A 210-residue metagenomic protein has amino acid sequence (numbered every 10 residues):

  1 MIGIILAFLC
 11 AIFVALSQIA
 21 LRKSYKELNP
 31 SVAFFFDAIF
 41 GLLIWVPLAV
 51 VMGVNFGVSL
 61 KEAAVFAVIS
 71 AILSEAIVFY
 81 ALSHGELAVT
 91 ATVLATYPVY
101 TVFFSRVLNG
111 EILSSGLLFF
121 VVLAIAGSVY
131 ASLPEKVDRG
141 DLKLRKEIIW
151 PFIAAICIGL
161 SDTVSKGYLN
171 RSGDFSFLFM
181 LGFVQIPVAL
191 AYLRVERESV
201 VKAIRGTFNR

Functional and structural regions predicted by a protein language model:
M1-F66, E75-G85, L133-W150, F183-R210: Membrane-interface interhelical linkers
L9, F36-D37, F66, V93-T96 (+2 more regions): Hydrophobic core positions of alpha-helical segments in small-molecule transporters and transporter systems
A15, V46, V68-L73, P98-F103 (+4 more regions): Hydrophobic/small/kink-forming positions within alpha-helical transmembrane segments of polytopic membrane proteins
S24, A33, A81, V93 (+4 more regions): Hydrophobic/aromatic residues within transmembrane alpha-helices of multi-pass small-molecule transporters
N29-P30, E86-L87, I112-L113, G173-D174: A helix-boundary/kink motif common to multi-pass secondary transporters, especially Major Facilitator Superfamily
F40, W45, F104, S115-E135: Hydrophobic transmembrane alpha-helices of multi-pass small-molecule transport proteins
V51-G53, V78, Y97-F119, V129 (+1 more regions): C-terminal transmembrane-helix exit sites in multi-pass transporters
L144-S176: Selected transmembrane alpha-helices and immediately adjacent juxtamembrane segments of polytopic inner-membrane
